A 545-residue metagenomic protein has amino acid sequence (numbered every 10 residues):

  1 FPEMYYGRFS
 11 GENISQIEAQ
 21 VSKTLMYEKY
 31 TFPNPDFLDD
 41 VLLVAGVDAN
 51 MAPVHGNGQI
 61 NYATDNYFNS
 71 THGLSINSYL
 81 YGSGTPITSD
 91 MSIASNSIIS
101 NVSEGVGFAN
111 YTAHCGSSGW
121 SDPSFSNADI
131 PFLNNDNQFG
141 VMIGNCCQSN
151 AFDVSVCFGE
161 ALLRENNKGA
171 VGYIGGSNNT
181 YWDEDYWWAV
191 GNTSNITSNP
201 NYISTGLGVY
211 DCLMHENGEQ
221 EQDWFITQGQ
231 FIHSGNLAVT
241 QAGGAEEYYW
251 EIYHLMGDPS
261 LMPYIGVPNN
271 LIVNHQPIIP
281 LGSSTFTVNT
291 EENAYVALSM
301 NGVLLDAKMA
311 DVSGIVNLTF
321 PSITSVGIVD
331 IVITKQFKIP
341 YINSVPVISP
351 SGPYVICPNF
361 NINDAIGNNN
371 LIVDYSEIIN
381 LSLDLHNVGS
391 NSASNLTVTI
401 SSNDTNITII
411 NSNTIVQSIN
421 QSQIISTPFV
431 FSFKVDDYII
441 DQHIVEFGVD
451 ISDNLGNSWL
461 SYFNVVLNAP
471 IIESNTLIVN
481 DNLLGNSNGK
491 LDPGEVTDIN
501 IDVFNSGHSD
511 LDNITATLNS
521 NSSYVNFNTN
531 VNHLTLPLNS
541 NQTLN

Functional and structural regions predicted by a protein language model:
F1-P346: Cysteine-dependent hydrolase recognition
V54, V288-A297, T324, I372 (+3 more regions): A short beta-turn/strand-edge loop motif at beta-sheet boundaries
P277-G282, N368-E377, N486-E495: Short, solvent-exposed loop/linker segments at the N-terminal edge of repeated beta-sheet extracellular domains
G302-D306, S402-T408, S520-N526: Short, solvent-exposed loop/linker segments at beta-strand-coil boundaries, enriched for Pro/Gly and Ser/Thr
I315, T408-I439, V525-N545: Intrinsically disordered, low-complexity Pro/Gly/Ser/Thr-rich segments with frequent PxxP/GP/PP motifs and embedded
F337-S344, S432-I471: Terminal connector regions
S376-N391, G494-S509: Short beta-strand elements of extracellular/lumenal beta-sandwich folds
N391-I400, I409-I410, S509-L518, F527: Short, hydrophobic/aromatic beta-strand segments
